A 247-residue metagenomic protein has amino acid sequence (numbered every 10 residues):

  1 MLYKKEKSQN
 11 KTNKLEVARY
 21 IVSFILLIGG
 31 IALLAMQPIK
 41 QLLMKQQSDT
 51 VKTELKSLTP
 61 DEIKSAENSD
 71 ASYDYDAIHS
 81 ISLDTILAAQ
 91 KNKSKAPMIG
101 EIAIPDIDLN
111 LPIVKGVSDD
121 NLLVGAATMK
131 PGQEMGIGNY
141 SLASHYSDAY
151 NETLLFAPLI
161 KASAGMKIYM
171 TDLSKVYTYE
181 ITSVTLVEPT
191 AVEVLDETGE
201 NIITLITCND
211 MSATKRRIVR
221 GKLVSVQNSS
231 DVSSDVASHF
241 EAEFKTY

Functional and structural regions predicted by a protein language model:
M1-L15: N-terminal Lys/Arg-rich, disordered targeting/topogenic segments
K14-Y247: Solvent-exposed, non-transmembrane regions of membrane-associated and secreted proteins
